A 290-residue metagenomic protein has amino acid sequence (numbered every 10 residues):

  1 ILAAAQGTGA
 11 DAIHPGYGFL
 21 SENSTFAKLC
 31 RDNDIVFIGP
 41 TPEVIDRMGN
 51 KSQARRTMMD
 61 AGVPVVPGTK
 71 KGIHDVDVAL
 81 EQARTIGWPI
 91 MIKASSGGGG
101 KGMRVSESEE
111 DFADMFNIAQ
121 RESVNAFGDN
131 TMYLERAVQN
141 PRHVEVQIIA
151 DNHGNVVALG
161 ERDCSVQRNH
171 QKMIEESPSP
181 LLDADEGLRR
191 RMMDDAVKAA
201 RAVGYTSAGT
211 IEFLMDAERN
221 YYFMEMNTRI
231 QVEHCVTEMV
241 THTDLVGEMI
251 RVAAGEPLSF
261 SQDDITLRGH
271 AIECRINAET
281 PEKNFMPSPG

Functional and structural regions predicted by a protein language model:
A4-N50, P64-K71: A short, GP-enriched loop/loop-strand-helix hinge that lies immediately N-terminal to, or at the N-terminal rim
Q6-T8, S24, R31, I35 (+5 more regions): ATP-dependent carboxylate activation and anion-phosphoryl transfer catalytic cores that bind Mg-ATP to form
Q53-K71, P180-A184: Conserved thiamine diphosphate
K71-V76, Q139-P141: Short acidic loop-to-helix transition motifs that present clustered carboxylates
D75-A79, D111: Short acidic active-site motifs
E81-M91: Acidic/histidine-enriched active-site and ligand-binding environments that engage anionic O-linkages
